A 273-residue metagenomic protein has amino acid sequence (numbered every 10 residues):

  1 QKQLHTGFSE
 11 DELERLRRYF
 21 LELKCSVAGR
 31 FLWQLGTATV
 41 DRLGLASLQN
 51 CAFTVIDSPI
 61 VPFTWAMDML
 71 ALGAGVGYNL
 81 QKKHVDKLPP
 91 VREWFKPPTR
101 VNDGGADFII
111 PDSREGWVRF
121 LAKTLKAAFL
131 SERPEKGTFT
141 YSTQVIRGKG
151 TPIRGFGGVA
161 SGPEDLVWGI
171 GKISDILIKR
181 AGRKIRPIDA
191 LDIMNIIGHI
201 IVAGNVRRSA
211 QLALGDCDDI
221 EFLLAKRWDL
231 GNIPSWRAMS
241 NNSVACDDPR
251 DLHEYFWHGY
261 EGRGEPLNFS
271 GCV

Functional and structural regions predicted by a protein language model:
Q1-V273: Extended catalytic cores of very large enzyme megasubunits
